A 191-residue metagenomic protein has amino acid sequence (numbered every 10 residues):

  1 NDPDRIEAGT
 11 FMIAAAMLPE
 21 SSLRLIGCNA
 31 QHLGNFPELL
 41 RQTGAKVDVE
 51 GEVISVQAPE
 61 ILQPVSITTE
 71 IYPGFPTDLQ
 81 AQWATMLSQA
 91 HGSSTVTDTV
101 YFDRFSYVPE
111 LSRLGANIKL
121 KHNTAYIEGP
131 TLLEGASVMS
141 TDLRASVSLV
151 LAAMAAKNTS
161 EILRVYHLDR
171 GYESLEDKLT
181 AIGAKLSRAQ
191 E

Functional and structural regions predicted by a protein language model:
N1-E191: Short, structured segments at the rim of ligand-binding sites
